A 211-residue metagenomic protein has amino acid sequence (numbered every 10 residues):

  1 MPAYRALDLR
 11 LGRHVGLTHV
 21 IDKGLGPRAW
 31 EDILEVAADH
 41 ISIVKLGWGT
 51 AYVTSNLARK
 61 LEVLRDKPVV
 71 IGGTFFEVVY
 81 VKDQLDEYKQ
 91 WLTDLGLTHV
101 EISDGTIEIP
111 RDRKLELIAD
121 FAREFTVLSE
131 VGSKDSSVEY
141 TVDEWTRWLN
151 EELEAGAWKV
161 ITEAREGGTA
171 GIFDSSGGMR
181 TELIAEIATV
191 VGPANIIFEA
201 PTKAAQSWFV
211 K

Functional and structural regions predicted by a protein language model:
M1-L7, E182-K211: C-terminal alpha-helical cap/extension of soluble enzyme domains
M1-V63: Conserved N-terminal beta1-alpha1 strand-loop-helix module at the mouth
H14-R28, G47-T50, V70-Q84, E130-E144: Active-site mouth loops of central-metabolism enzymes
V15-D22, I41-L46, V69-G73, V100-I102 (+3 more regions): Hydrophobic faces of well-ordered beta-strands that scaffold small-molecule active sites in alpha/beta enzyme cores
R28, T50-V63, V78-E87, D104-F125 (+3 more regions): Active-site-adjacent beta->alpha loops and helix N-cap segments on the catalytic face of soluble alpha/beta enzymes
D32, Q84-W91, Y140-E154, P201-K211: Catalytic cores of alpha/beta
I33-A37, K60-L64, W91-L95, D120-F121 (+3 more regions): Generic structural signal for hydrophobic
W91-G105: A generic, well-ordered mixed alpha/beta core segment in the N-terminal half of proteins
